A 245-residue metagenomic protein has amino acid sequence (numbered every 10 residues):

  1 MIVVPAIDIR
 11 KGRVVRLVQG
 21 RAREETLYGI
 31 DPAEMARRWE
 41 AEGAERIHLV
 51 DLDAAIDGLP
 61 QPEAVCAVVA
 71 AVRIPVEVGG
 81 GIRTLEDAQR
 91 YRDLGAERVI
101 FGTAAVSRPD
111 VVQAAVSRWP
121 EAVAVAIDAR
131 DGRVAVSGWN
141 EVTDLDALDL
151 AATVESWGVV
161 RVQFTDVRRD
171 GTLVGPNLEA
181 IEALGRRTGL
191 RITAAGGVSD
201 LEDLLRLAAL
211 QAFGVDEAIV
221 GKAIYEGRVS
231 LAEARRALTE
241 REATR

Functional and structural regions predicted by a protein language model:
I2-A6, R46, R73-E77, E97-I100 (+5 more regions): Structural preference for beta-strand elements that scaffold enzyme active sites
D8, W39, I47, V78 (+6 more regions): Conserved, mostly hydrophobic/aromatic
K11, V15, Q19-E24, R92 (+1 more regions): Conserved anion-binding
Y28-W39, T84-R90, T143-T153: Short, acidic/polar
R46-A64, T103, Q163-L173: Glycine-rich, proline-tolerant flexible connector loops at the mouths of alpha/beta enzymes
G58-G79, V111-D128, L173-D200: Alpha-helix-loop-beta-strand connector modules within alpha/beta enzyme cores
V72-R98, E179-G214, V229, A234: Catalytic cores of alpha/beta
V111-R118, A208-V220, I224-R245: C-terminal helical cap(s) of enzyme catalytic domains, especially alpha/beta-barrels
